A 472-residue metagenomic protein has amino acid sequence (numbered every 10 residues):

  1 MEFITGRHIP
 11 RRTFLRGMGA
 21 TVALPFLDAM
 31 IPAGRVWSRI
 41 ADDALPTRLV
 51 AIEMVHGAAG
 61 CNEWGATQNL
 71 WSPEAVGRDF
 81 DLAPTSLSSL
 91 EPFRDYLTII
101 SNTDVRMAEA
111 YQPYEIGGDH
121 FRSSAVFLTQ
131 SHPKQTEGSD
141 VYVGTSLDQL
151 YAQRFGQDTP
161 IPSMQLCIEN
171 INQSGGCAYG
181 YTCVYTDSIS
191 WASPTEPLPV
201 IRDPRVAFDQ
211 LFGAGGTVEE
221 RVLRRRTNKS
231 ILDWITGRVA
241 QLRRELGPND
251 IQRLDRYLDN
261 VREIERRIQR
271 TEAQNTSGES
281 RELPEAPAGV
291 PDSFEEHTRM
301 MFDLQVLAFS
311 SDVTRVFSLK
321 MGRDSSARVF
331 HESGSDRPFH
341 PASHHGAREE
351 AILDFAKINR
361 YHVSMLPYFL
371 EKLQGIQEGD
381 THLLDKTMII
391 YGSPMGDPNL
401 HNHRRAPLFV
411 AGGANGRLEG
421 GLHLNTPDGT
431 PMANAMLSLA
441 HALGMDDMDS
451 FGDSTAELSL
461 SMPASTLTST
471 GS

Functional and structural regions predicted by a protein language model:
M1-S472: Ligand-binding pockets and gating/stacking loops
